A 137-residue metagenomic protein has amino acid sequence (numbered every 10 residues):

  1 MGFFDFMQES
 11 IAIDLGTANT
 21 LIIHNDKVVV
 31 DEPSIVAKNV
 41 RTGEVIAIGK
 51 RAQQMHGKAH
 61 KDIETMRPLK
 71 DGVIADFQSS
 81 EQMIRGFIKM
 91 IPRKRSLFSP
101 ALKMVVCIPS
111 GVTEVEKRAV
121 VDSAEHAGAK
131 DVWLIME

Functional and structural regions predicted by a protein language model:
M1-E137: Nucleotide/phosphate-binding catalytic cleft detector across ATP-hydrolyzing and phosphate-transferring enzymes
